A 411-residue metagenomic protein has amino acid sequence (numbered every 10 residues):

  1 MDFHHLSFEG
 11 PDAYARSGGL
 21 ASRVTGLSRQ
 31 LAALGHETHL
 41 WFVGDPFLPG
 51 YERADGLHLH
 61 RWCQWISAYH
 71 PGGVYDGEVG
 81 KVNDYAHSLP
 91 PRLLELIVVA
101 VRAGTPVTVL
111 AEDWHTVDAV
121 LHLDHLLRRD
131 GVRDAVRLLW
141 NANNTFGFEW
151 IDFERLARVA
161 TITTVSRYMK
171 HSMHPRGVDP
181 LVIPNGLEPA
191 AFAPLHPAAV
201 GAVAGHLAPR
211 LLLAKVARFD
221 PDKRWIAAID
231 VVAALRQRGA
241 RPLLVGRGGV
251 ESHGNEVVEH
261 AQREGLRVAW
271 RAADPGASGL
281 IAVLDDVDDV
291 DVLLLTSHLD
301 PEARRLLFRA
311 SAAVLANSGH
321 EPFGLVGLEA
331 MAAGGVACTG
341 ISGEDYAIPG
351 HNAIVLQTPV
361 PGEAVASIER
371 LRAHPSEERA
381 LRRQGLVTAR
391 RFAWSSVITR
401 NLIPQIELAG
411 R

Functional and structural regions predicted by a protein language model:
D2-F3, Q30-T108, D274-D291: A conserved catalytic-core segment of Leloir-type glycosyltransferases
L127, G254-P301: Nucleotide-activated donor-binding/catalytic signature segment of Leloir-type glycosyltransferases, i.e., the conserved
Y168, G186: Carbohydrate-associated surface elements
A202-K223, I229-V232, R236, L244-G248: Conserved donor-binding/catalytic core segment of Leloir-type glycosyltransferases
G319: Aromatic "clamp/platform" in nucleotide-sugar-dependent glycosyltransferases that forms part of the donor/acceptor
A332-G340: Short hydrophobic beta-strand element within catalytic cores of glycosyltransferases and related nucleotide-activated
A353-G362, R370-P375: Conserved acidic donor-binding segment of nucleotide-sugar-dependent glycosyltransferases
E377-R391: A short, well-ordered alpha-helix in the C-terminal region of glycosyltransferases
